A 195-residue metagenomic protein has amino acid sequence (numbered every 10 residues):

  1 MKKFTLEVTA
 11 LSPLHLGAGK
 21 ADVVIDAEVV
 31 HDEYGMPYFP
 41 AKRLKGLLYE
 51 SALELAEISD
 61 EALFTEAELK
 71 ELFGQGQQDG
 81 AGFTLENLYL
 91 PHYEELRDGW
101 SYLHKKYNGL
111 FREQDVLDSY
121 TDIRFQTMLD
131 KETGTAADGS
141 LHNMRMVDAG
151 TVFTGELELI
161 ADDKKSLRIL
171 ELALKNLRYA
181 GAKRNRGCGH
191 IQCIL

Functional and structural regions predicted by a protein language model:
M1-Q126, T133-L195: RNA-binding basic/glycine-rich loop and surface signature characteristic of RAMP-family CRISPR effectors
